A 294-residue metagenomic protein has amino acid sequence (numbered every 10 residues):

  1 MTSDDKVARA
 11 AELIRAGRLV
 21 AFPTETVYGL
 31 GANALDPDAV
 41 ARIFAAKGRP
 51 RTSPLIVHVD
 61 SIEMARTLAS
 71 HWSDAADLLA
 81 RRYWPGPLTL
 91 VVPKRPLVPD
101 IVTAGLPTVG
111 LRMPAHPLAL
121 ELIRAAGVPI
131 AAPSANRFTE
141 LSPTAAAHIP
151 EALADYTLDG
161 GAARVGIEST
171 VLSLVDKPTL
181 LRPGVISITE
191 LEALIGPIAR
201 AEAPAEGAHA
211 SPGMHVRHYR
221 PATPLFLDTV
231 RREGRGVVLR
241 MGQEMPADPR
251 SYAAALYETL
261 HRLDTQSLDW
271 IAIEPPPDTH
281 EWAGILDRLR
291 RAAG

Functional and structural regions predicted by a protein language model:
M1-G294: Active-site-adjacent structural elements in enzyme catalytic cores
